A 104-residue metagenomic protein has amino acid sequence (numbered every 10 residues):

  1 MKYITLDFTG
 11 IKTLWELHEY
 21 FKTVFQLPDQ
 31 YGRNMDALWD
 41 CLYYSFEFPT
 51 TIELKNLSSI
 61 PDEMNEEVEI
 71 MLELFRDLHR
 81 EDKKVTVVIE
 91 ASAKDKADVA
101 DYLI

Functional and structural regions predicted by a protein language model:
M1-D29, E47-I104: N-terminal intrinsically disordered, low-complexity segments enriched in P/E/S/T
R33-N34: Short glycine-rich substrate-engagement loop in P-loop NTPases that contacts/grips substrate
C41-F46: Short edge beta-strands and adjacent turn/loop segments
